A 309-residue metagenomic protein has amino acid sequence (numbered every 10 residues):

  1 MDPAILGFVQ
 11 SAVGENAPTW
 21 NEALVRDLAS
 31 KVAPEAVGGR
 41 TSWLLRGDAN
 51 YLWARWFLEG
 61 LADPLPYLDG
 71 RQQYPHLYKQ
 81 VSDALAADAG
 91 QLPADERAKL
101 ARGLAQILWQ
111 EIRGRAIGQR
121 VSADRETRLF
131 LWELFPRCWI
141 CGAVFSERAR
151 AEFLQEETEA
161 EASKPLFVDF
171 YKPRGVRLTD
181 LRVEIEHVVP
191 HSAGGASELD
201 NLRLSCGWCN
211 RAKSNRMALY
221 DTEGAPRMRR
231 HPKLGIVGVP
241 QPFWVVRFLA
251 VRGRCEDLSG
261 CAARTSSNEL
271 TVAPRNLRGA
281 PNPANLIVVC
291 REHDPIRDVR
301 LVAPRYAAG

Functional and structural regions predicted by a protein language model:
M1, A308-G309: Long, intrinsically disordered low-complexity tandem-repeat segments
M1-R137, A143-E156: Mixed-charge, low-complexity interaction segments
Y67-Q91, L178-D221, C290: Extended, hydrophobic interaction surfaces within ordered domains
R102-F170, H191-A196, D200, E223-R254: Short, charged surface segments at domain edges that flank catalytic/cofactor-binding sites
W139-G142, W208, R254-G260, E292: Short, cysteine/histidine-rich loop/knuckle motifs that typically chelate Zn2+
S146-L202, G260-V288, L301: Histidine-centered nuclease catalytic patch
L202-G224, C261-A262, L286-A307: Short Cys/His-centered divalent metal-binding micro-motifs
F248-S267, G309: Short flanking/linker segments adjacent to small metal-binding domains or redox-active Cys/His motifs
